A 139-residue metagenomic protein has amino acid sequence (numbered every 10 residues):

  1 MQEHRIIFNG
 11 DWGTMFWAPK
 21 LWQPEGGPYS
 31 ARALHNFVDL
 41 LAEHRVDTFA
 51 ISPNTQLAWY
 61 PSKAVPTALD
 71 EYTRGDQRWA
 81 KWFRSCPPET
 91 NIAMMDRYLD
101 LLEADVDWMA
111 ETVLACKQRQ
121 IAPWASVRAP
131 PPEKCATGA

Functional and structural regions predicted by a protein language model:
M1-G27: Boundary/entry segment of secreted carbohydrate-active catalytic domains
M1-Q2, A110-W124, R128: Surface-exposed amphipathic alpha-helices with a cationic face
I6-N9, D47-S52, P123-S126: Structural recognition of the beta-strand scaffold that forms the well-ordered cores of secreted hydrolase catalytic
D11-G13, N54-Q56, R128-P132: Active-site beta-loop-alpha junctions enriched in small/polar residues
E25-F37, E103-M109: Well-ordered, non-membrane alpha-helical segments in soluble/globular domains
R32-W59, Q77-R78: Catalytic domains of carbohydrate-active enzymes, especially glycoside hydrolases
L57-V106, T137-A139: Aromatic- and acidic-residue-enriched carbohydrate-binding clefts of CAZyme catalytic domains
A125-A139: Substrate-binding/active-site clefts of carbohydrate-active enzymes
